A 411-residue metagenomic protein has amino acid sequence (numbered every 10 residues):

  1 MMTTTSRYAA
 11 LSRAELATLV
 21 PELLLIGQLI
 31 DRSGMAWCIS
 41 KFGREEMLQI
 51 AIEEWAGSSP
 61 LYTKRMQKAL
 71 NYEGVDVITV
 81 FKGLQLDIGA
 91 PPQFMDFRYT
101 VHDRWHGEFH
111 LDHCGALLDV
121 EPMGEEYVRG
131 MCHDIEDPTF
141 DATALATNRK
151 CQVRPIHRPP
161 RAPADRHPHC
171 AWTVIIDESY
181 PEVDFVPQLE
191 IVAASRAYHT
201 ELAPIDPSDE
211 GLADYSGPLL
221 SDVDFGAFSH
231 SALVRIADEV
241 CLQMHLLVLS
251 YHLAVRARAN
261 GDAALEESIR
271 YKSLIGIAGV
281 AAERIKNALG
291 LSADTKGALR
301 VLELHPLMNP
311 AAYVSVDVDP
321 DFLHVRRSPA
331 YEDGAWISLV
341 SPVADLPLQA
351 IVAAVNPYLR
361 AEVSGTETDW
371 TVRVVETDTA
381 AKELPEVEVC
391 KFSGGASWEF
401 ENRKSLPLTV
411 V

Functional and structural regions predicted by a protein language model:
M1-E108, G115-I135, D141, L145 (+3 more regions): N-terminal accessory segment detector
